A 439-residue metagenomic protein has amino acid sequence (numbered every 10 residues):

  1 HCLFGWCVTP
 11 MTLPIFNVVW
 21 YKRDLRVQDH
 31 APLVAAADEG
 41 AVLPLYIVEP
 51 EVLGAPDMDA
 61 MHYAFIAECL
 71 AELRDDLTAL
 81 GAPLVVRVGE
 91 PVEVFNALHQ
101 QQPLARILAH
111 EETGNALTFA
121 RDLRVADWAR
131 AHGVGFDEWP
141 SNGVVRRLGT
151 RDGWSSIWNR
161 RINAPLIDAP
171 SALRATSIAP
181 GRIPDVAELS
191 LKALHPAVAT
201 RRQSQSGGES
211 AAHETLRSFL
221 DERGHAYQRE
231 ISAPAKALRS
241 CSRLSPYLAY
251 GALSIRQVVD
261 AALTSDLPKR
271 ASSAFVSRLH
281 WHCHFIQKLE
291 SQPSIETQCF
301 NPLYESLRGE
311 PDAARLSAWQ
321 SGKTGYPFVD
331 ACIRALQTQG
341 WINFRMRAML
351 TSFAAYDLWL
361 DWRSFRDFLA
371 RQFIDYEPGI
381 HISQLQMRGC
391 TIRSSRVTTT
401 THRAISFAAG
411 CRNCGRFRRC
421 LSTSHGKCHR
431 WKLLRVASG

Functional and structural regions predicted by a protein language model:
M11-A82: N-terminal beta-strand-loop-alpha-helix module at the start of alpha/beta ligand-binding or catalytic domains
F16, Q203-S204, S210-H213, Q228-G439: C-terminal catalytic domain of photolyase/cryptochrome flavoproteins, centering on the FAD-binding pocket
V27-L33, E93-V94, R121, S265 (+1 more regions): Short alpha-helical segments and helix-capping/turn motifs at coil-helix boundaries
A82-V92, Q320: Short beta->alpha junction loops
E90-S210, E214, S383, T398 (+1 more regions): Beta-rich, aromatic/charged-enriched effector core domains that present basic-aromatic interfaces for binding
R174-S177, G208, L216-L220, G224 (+1 more regions): Active-site cores that bind ATP or allylic diphosphates and position pyrophosphate for catalysis
